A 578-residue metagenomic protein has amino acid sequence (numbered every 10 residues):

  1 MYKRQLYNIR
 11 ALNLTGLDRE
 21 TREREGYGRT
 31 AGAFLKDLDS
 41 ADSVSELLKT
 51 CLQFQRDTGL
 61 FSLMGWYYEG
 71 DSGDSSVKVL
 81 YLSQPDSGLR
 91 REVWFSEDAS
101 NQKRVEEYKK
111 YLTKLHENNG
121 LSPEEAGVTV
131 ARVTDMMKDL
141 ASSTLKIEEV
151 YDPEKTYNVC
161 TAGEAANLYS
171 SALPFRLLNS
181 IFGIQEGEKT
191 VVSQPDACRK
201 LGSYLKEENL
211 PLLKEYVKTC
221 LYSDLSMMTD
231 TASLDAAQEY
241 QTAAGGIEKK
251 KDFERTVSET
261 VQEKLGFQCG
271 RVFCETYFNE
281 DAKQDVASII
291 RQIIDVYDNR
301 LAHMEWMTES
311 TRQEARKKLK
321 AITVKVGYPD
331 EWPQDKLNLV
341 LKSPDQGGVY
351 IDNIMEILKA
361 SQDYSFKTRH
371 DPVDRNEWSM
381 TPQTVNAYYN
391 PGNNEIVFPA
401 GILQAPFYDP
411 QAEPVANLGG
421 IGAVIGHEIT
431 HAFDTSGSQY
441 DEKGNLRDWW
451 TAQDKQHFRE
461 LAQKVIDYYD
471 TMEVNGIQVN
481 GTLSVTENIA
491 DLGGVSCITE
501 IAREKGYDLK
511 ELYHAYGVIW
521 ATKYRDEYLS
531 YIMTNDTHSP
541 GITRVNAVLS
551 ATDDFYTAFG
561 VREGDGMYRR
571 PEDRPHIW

Functional and structural regions predicted by a protein language model:
K3-Q292: Noncatalytic, helix-rich "gating/capping" subdomain that lines the substrate-entry/channel surface of large enzyme
V133, L168, V191, P195 (+4 more regions): Intrinsically disordered, low-complexity linker/terminal regions across diverse proteins
